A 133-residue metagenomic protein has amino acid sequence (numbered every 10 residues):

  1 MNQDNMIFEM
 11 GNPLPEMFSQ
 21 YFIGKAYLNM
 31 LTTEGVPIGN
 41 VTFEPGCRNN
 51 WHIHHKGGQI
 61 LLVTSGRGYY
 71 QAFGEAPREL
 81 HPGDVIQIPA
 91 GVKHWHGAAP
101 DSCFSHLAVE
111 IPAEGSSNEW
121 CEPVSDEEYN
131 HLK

Functional and structural regions predicted by a protein language model:
M1-P37, E119-K133: A short, N-terminal "cap"/entry segment at the start of jelly-roll beta-barrel domains of the cupin/DSBH fold
F18-Q20, H52, P77: Short secondary-structure boundary/capping segments
K25, G35, G57, S102-C103: Short acidic/glycine-enriched loop/turn segments that link adjacent beta-strands
L28-M30, I38-T42, I60, P77 (+2 more regions): Conserved hydrophobic/aromatic beta-strand scaffold that supports enzyme active sites
T32-T33, I53, A98: Non-cytosolic beta-sheet module surface loops
P37-H55: Conserved short histidine dyad/triad with adjacent acidic residue
R48, H55-P82, V92: A short beta-strand-loop-beta hairpin characteristic of the jelly-roll/cupin
Y69, P77, P82, A90-S117: Ligand-binding loop in jelly-roll beta-barrel domains
